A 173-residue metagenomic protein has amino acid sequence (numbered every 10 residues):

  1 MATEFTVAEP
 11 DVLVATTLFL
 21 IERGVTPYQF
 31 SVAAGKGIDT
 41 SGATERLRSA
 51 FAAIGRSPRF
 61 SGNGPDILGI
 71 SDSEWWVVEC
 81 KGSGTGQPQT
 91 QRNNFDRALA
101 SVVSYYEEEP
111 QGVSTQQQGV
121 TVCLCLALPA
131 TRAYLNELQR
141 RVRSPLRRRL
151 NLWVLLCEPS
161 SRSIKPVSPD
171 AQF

Functional and structural regions predicted by a protein language model:
A2-V25, G35-S41: Nuclease catalytic cores
E4, Q29-V77, Q91-N94: Active-site metal-binding core of divalent-cation-utilizing nuclease and nuclease-like domains
I21-E22, D72-E74, V120-V122: Short glycine/proline-enriched coil/turn segments at helix->beta-strand junctions
D72, Q117-G119, R147-R149: Short, well-ordered coil/turn elements that cap or connect secondary structure elements
K81-R141: Catalytic cores of nucleic-acid endonucleases
C123-F173: Domain-level recognition of nuclease-like catalytic cores that cleave nucleotide substrates
